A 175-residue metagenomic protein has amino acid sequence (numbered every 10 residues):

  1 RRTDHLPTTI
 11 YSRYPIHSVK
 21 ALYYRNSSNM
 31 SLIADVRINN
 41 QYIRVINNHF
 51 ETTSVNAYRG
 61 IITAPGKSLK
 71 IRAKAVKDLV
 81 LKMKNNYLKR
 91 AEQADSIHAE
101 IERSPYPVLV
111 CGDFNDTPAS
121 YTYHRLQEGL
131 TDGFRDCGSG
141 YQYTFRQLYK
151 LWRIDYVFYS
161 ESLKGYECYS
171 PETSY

Functional and structural regions predicted by a protein language model:
R1-G60, K164, Y169-T173: Structured beta-strand-rich core segments of catalytic domains in phosphoester-bond hydrolases
D4-H5, G66-I71, D95: Short hydrophobic/aromatic-rich motifs at helix boundaries and adjacent loops
H17, S28-M30, N40, A64-S68 (+3 more regions): Short, low-complexity, polar/charged sequence segments that are solvent-exposed and flexible
A21, L81-Y87, L109-G112: Second-shell loop/turn segments in exported
N26, K82-S96: Soluble or luminal CAZymes and related metallo-dependent hydrolases
N40-Q41, E51-T53, K74-V80, S139-T144 (+1 more regions): Short C-terminal domain-edge/linker segments immediately following a structured domain
G60-M83: A solvent-exposed, charged loop/short amphipathic helix patch at secondary-structure junctions
A91-E92, S96-L109, F114-Y175: Metal-dependent phosphoester-hydrolase catalytic domains
